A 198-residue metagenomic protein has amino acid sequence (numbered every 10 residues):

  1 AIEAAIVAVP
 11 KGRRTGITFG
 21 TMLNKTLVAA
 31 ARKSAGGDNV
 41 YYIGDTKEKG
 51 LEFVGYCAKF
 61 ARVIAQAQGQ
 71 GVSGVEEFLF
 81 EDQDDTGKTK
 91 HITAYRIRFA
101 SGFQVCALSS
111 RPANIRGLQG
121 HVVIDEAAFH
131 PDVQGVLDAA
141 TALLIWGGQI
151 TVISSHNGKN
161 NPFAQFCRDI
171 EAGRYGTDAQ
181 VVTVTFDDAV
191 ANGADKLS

Functional and structural regions predicted by a protein language model:
A1-S198: Phosphate/NTP-binding elements of NTP-utilizing enzymes
